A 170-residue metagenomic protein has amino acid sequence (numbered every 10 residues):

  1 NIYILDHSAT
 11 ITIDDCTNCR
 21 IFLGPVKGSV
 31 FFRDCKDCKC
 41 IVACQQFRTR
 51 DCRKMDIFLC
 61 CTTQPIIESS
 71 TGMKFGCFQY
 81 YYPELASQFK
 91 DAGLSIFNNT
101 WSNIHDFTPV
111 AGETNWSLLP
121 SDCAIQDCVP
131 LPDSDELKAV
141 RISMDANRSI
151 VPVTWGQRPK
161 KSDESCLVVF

Functional and structural regions predicted by a protein language model:
N1-K90: Extended, compositionally simple hydrophobic/Ser/Thr-rich segments that build repetitive fibrous architectures
F58-F170: Intrinsically disordered, low-complexity terminal regions
